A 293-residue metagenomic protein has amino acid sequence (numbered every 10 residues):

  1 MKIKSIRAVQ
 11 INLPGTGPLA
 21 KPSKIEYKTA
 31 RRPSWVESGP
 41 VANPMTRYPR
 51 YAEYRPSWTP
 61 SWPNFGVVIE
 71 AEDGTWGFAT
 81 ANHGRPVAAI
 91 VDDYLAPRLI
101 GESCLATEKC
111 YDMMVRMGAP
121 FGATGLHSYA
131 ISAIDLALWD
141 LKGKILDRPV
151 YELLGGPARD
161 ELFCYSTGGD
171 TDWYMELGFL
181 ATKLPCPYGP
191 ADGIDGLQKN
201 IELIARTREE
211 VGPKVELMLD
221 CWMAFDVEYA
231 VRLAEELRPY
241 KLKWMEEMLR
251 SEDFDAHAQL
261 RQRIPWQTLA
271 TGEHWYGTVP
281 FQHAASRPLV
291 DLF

Functional and structural regions predicted by a protein language model:
M1-E72, A79-N82: Structured beta-strand/loop patches that form or line metal/cofactor-binding pockets in enzymes
I3, G74, L95, I134 (+5 more regions): Conserved, mostly hydrophobic/aromatic
P22, M45, Y54-R55, E70-I145: Metal- or metallocofactor-binding catalytic centers and their adjacent structured scaffolds across diverse enzyme
F78, L217-D220, K243-E247, L269-T271 (+1 more regions): Short catalytic-loop micro-motif centered on adjacent basic/acidic residues
L126-Y129, D135-G169: Glycine-rich, aromatic-flanked loop segments that form ligand/cofactor-binding clefts across common enzyme folds
D140, E152, A205, A258 (+1 more regions): Active-site phosphate/pyrophosphate- and oxyanion-stabilizing loops and adjacent acidic/basic residues in soluble
G155-I264: Metal-dependent enolase-superfamily TIM-barrel catalytic cores that perform enediolate-based chemistry
E252-F293: Catalytic alpha/beta core domains of metabolic enzymes, predominantly
